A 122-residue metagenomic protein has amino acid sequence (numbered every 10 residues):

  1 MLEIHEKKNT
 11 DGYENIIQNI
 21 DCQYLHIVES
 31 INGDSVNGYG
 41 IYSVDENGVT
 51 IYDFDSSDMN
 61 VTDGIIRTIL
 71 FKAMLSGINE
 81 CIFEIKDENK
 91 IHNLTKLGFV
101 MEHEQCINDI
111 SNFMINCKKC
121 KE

Functional and structural regions predicted by a protein language model:
M1-Q23, C117-E122: Short amphipathic alpha-helix that is part of the acyltransferase structural core
L2-H5, L25, G98-H103: Short glycine-aromatic motifs
K7-K8, F54-S56, F83-E88: Structural motif
D11, E46, E88-N89: Short alpha-helical
C22-G64: Conserved donor-binding loop and adjoining core beta-sheet/short helix segment in diverse acyl/aminoacyl transferases
I66-M74, T95: A conserved short alpha-helix in the GNAT/GCN5 acetyltransferase fold that borders and helps form the acetyl-CoA
A73-K86: Conserved GNAT acetyl-CoA-binding A-motif
E84-E122: Terminal substrate-recognition subdomain of acyl/acetyltransferases
